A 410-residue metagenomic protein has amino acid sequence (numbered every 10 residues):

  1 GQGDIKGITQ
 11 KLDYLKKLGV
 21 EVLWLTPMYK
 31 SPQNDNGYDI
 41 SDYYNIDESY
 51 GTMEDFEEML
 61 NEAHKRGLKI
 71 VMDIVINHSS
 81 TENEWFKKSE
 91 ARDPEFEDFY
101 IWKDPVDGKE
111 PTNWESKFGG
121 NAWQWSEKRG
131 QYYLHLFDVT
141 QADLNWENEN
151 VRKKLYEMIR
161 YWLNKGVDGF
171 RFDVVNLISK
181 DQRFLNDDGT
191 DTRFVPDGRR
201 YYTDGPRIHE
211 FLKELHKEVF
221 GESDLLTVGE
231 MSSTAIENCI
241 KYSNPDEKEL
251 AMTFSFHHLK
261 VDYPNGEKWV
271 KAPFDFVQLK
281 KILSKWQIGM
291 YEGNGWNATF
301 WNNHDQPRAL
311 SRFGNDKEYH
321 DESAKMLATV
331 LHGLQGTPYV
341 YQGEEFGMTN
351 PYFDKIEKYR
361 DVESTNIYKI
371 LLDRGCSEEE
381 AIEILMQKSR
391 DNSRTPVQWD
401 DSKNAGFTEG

Functional and structural regions predicted by a protein language model:
G1-G410: Active-site and adjacent substrate-binding regions of carbohydrate-active enzymes
